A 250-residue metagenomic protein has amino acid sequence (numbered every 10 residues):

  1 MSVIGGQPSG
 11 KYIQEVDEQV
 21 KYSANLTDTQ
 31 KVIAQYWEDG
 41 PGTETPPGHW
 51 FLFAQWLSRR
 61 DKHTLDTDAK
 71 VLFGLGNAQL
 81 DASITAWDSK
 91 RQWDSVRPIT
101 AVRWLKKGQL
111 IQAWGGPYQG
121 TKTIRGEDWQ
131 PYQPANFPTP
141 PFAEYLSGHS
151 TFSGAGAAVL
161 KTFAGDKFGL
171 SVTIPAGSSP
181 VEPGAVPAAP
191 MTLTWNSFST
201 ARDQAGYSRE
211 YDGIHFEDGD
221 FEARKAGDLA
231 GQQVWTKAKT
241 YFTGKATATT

Functional and structural regions predicted by a protein language model:
M1-T250: Acidic/polar surface patches and capping/hinge elements
